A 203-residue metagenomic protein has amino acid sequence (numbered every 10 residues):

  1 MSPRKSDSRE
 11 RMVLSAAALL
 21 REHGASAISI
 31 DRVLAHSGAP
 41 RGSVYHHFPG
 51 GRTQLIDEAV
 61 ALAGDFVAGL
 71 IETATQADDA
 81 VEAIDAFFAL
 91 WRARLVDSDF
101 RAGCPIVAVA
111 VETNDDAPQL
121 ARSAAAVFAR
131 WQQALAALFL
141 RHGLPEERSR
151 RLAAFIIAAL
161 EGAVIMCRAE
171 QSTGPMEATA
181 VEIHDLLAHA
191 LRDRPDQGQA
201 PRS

Functional and structural regions predicted by a protein language model:
M1-S6, D193-S203: N-terminal intrinsically disordered/low-complexity leader segments
S8-A16, V33, E58-V67, L135: Generic hydrophobic, amphipathic alpha-helix propensity
R11, L19-E58: Helix-turn-helix
I56, A83-A86, D97-R122: Amphipathic alpha-helical segments used for helix-helix packing
A68, R101, D115-H142, R151-A154 (+1 more regions): Amphipathic alpha-helical packing segments from all-alpha helical-bundle domains
I71-A102, L152-I156: Hydrophobic alpha-helical connector segments
R94-D97, I157-G174, L187-R194: Amphipathic C-terminal alpha-helical segment
V107, E147-M166, E182-L186: Hydrophobic alpha-helical segments that form the core of small-molecule binding pockets and/or dimer interfaces
